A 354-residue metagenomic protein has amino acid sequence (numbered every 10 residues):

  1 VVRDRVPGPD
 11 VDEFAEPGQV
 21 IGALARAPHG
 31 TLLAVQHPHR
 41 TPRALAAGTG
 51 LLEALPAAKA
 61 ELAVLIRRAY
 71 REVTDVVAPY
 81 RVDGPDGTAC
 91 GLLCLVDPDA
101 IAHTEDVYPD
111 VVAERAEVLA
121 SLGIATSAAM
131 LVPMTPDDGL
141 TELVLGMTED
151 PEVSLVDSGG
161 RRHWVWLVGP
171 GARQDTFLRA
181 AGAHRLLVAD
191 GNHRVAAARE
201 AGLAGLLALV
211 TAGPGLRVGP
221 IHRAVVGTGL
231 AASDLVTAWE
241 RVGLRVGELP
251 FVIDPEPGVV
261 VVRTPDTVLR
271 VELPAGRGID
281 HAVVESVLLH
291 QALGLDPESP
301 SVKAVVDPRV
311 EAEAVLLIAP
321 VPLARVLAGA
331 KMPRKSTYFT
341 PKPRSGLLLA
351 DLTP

Functional and structural regions predicted by a protein language model:
V1-P354: Surface-exposed, charge/polar-rich loops and edge strands
